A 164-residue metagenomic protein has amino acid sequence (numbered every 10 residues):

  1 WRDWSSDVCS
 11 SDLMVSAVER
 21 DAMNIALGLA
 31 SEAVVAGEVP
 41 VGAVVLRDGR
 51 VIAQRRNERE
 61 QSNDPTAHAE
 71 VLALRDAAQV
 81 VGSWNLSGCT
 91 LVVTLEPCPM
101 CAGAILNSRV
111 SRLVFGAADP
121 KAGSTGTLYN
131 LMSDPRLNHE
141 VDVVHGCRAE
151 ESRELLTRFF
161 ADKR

Functional and structural regions predicted by a protein language model:
W1, V39-V41: Short loop/turn microsegments at loop-to-beta-strand junctions
W1-D12: Single conserved hydrophobic/aromatic residue that forms the stacking wall/gate of nucleotide- or nucleobase-binding
S11-A36, P97-M100, A104-R164: Zinc-dependent deaminase
V41-G49: Short beta-strand scaffold segments in enzyme catalytic cores
R47-D48, R75, S87: A cytosolic small-molecule/anion-sensing beta-strand core signal
Q61-L72: A short, polar/charged loop-to-alpha-helix boundary motif
S83-L95: Immediate flanking context of iron-sulfur cluster ligation sites
